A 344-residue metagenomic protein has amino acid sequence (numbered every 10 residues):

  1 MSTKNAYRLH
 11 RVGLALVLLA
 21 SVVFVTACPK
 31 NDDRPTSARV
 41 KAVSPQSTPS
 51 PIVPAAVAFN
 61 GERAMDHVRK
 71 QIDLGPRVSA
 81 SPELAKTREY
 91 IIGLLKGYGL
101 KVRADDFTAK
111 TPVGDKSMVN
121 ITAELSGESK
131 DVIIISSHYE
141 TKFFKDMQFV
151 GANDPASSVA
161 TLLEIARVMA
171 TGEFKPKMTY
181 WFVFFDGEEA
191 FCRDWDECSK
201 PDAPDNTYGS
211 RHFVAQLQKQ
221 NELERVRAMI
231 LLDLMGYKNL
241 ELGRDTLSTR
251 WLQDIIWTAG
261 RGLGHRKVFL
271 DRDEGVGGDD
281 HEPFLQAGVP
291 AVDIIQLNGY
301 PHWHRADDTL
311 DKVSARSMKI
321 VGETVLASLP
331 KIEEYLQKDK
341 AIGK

Functional and structural regions predicted by a protein language model:
T3-L14: Bacterial N-terminal signal peptides that target proteins for export
F24-A27: C-terminal motif of bacterial Sec signal peptides marking the signal peptidase cleavage site
P29-N31: Bacterial signal peptide processing site
V40-R88, Y98, G299-T309: N-terminal capping segment at the start of a domain
I52-A58, I72-E83, A109-T111, K145-A156 (+5 more regions): Second-shell loop/turn segments in exported
A55, A104, T108-K110, A228 (+1 more regions): Active-site-adjacent substrate-binding region of metalloamidase/peptidase-like peptide-processing proteins
K70-E128: A non-catalytic alpha/beta surface segment that caps or lines the substrate-entry region of metallo-dependent hydrolase
D146-I255, V276: Acidic/histidine-rich catalytic neighborhood of metal-dependent amide-processing enzymes
